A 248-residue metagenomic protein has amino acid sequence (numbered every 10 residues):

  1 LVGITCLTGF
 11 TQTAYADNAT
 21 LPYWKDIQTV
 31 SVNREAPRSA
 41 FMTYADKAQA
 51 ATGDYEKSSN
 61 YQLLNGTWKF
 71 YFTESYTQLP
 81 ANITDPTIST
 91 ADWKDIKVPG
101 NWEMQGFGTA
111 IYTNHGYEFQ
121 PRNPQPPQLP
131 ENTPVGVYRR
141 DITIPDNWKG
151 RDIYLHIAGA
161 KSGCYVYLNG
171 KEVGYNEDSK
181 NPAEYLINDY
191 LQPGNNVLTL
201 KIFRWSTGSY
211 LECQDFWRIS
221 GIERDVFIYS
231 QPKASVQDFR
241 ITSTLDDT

Functional and structural regions predicted by a protein language model:
I4-T13: C-terminal segment of classical bacterial N-terminal signal peptides
D17-E35, A51-Y55, K69-T73, N101-Q105 (+2 more regions): Accessory beta-strand-rich segments of carbohydrate-active enzymes
R38-T52: Short, contiguous pre-domain boundary segments
E56-N65, I88: N-terminal helix-cap/turn-to-beta initiation motif at the start of protein domains
K69-Y76, A81-I111: Predominantly extracellular/luminal regions of secreted and cell-surface proteins, especially disulfide-bonded
F119-Q125: Short glycine/threonine/proline-enriched tight-turn/helix- or strand-capping micro-motif at secondary-structure
S243-T248: Short, solvent-exposed loop/linker segments at the N-terminal edge of repeated beta-sheet extracellular domains
